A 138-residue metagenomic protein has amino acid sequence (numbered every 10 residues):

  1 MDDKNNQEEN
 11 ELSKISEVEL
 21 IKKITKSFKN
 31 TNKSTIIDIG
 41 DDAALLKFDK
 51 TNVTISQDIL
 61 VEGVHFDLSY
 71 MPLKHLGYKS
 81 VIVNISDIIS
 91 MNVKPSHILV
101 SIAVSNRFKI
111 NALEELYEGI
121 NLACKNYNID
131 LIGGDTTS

Functional and structural regions predicted by a protein language model:
M1-P72, M91, V100, E118-G119 (+2 more regions): Extreme N-terminal cap/leader segments of soluble proteins
D2-D3, H75-S138: A glycine-rich phosphate/pyrophosphate-binding beta-strand-loop-alpha-helix module
